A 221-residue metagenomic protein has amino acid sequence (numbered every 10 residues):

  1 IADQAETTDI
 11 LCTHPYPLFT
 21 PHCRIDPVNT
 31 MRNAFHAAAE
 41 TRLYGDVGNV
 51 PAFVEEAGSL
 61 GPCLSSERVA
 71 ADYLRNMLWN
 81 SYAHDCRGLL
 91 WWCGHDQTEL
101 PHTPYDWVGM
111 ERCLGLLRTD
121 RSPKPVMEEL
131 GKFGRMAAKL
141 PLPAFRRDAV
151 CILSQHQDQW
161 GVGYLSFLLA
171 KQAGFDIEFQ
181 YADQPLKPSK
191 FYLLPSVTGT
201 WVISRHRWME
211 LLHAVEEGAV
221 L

Functional and structural regions predicted by a protein language model:
I1-A34, R87, F191-S196: Aromatic- and acid-rich polysaccharide-binding/catalytic face of secreted or lumenal carbohydrate-active enzymes
A38-A39, L43-L221: Carbohydrate-binding surfaces of carbohydrate-active enzymes
